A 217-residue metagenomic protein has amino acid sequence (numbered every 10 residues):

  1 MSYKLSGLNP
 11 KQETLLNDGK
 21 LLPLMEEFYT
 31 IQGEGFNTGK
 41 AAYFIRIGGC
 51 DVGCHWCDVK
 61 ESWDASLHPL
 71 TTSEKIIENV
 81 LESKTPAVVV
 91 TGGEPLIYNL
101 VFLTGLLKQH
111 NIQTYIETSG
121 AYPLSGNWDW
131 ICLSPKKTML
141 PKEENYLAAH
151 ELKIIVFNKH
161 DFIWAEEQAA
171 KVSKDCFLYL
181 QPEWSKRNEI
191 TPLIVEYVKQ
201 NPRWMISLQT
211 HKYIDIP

Functional and structural regions predicted by a protein language model:
M1-S2, L24: Disordered, low-complexity tails and leader-like regions
S2-L5, N9-E13: Short, intrinsically disordered terminal segments enriched in charged and Pro/Gly residues
L5, I45-R46, D58, A65 (+3 more regions): Intrinsically disordered, low-complexity regions enriched in small/polar residues
P10-K11, N17-D18, L22-Y29, A41-F44 (+2 more regions): Conserved Radical SAM active-site core
Q32-G35: A short beta-strand-turn-helix
N37-G39, Y146: A generic structural micro-feature
L96-P217: Conserved AdoMet/S-adenosylmethionine-binding subsite of the radical SAM
